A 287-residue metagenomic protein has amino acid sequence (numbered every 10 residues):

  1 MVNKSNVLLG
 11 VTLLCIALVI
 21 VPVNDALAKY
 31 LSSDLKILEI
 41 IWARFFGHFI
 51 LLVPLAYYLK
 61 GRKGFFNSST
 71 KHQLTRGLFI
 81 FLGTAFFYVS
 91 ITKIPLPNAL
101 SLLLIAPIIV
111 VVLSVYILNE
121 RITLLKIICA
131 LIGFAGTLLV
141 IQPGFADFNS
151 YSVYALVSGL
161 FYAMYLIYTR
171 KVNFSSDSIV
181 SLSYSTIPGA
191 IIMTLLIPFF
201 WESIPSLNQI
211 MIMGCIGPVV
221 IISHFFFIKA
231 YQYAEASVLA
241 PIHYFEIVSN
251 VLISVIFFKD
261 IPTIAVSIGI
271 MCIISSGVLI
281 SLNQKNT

Functional and structural regions predicted by a protein language model:
L9-C15, A56-Y57, R62-F86, S150-S158 (+1 more regions): Loop-to-transmembrane-helix transition segments
L18-A26, V53, G77, F81-A85 (+8 more regions): Hydrophobic/small/kink-forming positions within alpha-helical transmembrane segments of polytopic membrane proteins
K29, I37-L38, L52, F145-P205: Transmembrane alpha-helical segments that form core, pore/gating elements of small-molecule transporters/exporters
L31, I40, R44, S90 (+8 more regions): Hydrophobic/aromatic residues within transmembrane alpha-helices of multi-pass small-molecule transporters
D34-L82, F161-M164, Y184-F200: Transmembrane alpha-helices of multi-pass small-molecule transport proteins
F87, A106-I128, V248-S267: C-terminal transmembrane-helix exit sites in multi-pass transporters
L100-I105, V172-P188, H224-V255: Helix-helix packing/entry segments at the starts of transmembrane helices
L125-I141, A265-Q284: Hydrophobic transmembrane alpha-helices of multi-pass small-molecule transport proteins
